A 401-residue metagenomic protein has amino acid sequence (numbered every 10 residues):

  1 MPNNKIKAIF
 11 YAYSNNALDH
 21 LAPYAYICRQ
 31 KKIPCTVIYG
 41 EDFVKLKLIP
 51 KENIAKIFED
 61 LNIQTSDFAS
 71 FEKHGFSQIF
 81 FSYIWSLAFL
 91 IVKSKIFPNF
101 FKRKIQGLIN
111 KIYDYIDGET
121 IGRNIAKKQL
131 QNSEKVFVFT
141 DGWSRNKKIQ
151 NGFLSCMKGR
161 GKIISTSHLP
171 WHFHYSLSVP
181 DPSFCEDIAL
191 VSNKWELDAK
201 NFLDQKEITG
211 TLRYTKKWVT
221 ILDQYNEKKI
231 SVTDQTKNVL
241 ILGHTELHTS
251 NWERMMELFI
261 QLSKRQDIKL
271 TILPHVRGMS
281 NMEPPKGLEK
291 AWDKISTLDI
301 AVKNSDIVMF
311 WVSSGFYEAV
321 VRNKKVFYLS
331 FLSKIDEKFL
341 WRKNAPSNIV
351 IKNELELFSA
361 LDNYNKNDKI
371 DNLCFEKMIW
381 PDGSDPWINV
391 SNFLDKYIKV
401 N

Functional and structural regions predicted by a protein language model:
K5-K7, N238-V239: Residues that mark the start of a beta-strand
I6-T220, G278, F316: Active-site and donor-binding regions of nucleotide-sugar-utilizing enzymes
C35, F184-A189, K269-L270, S305-I307 (+1 more regions): Short active-site oxyanion
I125, L177, S296-I300, E356: Short acidic active-site motifs
L212-P284: Conserved catalytic-core segment of nucleotide-activated headgroup transferases in glycan assembly
R213, V276-R322, V326, L332: Donor nucleotide-activated moiety binding/catalytic core segment of transferases that use nucleotide-activated donors
E283-G287, S314-D382: Catalytic binding pocket for nucleotide-activated donors in carbohydrate/polymer assembly enzymes
W380-N401: C-terminal alpha-helical cap of glycosyltransferases
